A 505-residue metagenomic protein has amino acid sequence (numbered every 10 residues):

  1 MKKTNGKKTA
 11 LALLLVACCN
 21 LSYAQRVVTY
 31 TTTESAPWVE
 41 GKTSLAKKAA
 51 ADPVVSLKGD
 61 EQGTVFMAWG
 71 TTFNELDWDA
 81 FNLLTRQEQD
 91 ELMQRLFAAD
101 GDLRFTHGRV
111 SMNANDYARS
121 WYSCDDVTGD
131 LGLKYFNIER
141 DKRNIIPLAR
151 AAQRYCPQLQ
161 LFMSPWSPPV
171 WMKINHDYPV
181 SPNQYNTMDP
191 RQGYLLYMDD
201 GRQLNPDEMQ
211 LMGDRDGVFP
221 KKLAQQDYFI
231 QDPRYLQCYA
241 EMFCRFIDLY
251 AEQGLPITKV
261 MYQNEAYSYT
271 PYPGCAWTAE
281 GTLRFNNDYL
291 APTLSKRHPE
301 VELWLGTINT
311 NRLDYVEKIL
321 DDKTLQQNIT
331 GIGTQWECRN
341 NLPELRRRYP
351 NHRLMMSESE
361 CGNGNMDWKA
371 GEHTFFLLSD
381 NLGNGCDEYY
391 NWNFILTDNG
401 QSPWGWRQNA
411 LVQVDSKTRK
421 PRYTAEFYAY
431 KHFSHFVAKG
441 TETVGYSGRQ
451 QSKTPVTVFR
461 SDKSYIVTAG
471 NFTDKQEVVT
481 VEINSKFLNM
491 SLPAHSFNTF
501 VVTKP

Functional and structural regions predicted by a protein language model:
M1-Q25: Bacterial Sec-dependent N-terminal signal peptides
P37-I257: N-terminal catalytic cores of secreted or lumenal carbohydrate-active enzymes
T71, R104, L161, V260 (+4 more regions): Conserved, mostly hydrophobic/aromatic
N74-D79, N113-Y117, S167-W171, N264-Y269 (+5 more regions): Solvent-exposed loop/turn segments at secondary-structure junctions within structured extracellular/periplasmic domains
Q237-N365: Active-site neighborhood of glycoside hydrolase catalytic domains
N264, R353-A429, G445-Y446: Aromatic/acidic polysaccharide-binding cleft in carbohydrate-active enzymes
H435-A438, Y446-N484, S491, H495: Carbohydrate-binding surface patches
S491-P505: C-terminal beta-strand-rich structural cap/linker in extracellular carbohydrate-active enzymes
